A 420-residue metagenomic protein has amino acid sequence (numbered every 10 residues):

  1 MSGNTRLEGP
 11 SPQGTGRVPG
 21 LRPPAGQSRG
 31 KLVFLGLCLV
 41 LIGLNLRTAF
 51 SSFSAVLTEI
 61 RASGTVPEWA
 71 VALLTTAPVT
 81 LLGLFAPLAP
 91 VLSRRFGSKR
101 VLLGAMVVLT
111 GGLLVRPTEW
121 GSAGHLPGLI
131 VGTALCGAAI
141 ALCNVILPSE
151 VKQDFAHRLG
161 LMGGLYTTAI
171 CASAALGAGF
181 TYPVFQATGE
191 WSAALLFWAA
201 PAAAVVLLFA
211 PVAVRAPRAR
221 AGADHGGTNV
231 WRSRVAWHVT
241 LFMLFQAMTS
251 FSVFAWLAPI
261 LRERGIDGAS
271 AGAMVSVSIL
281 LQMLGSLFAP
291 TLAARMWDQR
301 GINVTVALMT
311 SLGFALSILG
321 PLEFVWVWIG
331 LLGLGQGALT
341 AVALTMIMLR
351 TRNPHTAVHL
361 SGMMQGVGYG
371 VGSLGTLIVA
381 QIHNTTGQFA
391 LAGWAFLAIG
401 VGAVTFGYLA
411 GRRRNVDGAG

Functional and structural regions predicted by a protein language model:
F34-E68, A86-A89, N144, V253-A258 (+1 more regions): Extracytoplasmic
S51, V79-P87, A174-A175, I279-L287 (+1 more regions): Residue-level signature of mid-helix packing/kink "hotspots" within the transmembrane helices of 12-pass Major
F53-S54, R234-S286: Extracytoplasmic gate region of multi-pass secondary transporters
L84-L126: Conserved MFS/SLC helix-loop-helix module at the cytosolic interface between two early adjacent transmembrane helices
G132-T168: Cytoplasmic helix-loop-helix junction between adjacent transmembrane helices in 12-TM secondary transporters
H157-R158, G164-V214: Helix-loop-helix hairpin linking two adjacent transmembrane segments in secondary transporters
Q299-A343: C-terminal transmembrane helical hairpin of 12-TM major facilitator-type secondary transporters
P354-A390, F396: A late C-terminal transmembrane helix in Major Facilitator Superfamily
